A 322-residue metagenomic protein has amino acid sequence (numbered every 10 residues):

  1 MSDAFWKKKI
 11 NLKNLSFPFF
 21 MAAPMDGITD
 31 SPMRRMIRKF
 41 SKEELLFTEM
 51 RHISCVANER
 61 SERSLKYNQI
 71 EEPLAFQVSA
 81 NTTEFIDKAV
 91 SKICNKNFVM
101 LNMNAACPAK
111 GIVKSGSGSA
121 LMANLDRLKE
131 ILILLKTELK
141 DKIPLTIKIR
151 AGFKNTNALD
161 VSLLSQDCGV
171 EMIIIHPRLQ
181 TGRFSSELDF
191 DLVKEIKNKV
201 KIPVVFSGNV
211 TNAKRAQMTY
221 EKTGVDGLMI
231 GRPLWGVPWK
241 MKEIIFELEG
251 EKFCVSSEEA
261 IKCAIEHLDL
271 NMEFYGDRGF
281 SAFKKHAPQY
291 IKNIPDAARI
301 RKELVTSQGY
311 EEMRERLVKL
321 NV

Functional and structural regions predicted by a protein language model:
M1-S16, F20, P32, E138-K140 (+4 more regions): Alpha/beta catalytic cores of nucleotide-metabolism and tRNA/nucleoside-modifying enzymes
S2-K9, M25-N95: Glycine-rich, positively charged N-terminal anion/phosphate-binding segment
F20-A23, L46-T48, L74-V78, L101 (+4 more regions): Hydrophobic faces of well-ordered beta-strands that scaffold small-molecule active sites in alpha/beta enzyme cores
M25-G27, R51-I53, S79-N81, A106-P108 (+4 more regions): Active-site beta-loop-alpha junctions enriched in small/polar residues
E43-A57, L101, N124, L128-E130 (+1 more regions): Glycine-rich, aromatic-flanked loop segments that form ligand/cofactor-binding clefts across common enzyme folds
E43-E44, V99, E171, D226: Short acidic/polar active-site loop segments enriched in Thr and Asp
V56-N58, R183, V237-E243: Short, charged, surface-exposed secondary-structure boundary motifs
V90-L101, A105-S115, D126-I202: Alpha/beta enzyme core
